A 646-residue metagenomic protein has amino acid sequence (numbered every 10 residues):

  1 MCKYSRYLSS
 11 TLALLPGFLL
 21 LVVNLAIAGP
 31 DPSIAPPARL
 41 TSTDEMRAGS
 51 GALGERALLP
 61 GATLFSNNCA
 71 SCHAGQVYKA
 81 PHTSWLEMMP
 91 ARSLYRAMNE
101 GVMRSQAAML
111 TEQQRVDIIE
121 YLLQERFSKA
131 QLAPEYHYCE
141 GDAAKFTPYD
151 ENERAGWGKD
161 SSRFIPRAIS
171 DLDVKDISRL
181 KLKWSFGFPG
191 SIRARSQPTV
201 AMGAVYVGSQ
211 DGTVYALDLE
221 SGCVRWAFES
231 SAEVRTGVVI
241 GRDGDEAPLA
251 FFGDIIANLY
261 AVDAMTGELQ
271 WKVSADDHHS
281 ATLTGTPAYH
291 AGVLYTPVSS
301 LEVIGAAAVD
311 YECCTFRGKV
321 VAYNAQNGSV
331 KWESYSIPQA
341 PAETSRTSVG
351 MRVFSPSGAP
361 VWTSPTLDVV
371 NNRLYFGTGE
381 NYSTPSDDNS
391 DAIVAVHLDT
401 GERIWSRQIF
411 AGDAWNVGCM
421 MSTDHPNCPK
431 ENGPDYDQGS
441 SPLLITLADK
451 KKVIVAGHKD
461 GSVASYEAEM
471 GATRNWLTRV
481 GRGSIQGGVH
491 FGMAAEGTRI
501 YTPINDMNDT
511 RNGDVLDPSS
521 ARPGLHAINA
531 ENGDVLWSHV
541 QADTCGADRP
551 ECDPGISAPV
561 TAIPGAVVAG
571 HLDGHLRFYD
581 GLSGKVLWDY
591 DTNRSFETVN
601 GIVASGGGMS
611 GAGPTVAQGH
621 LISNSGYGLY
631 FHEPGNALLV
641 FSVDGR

Functional and structural regions predicted by a protein language model:
C2-A57, E100, M109, I119-G141: Post-cleavage N-terminal segment of exported redox proteins
P36, Y138-L182, P341: Blade/loop signatures of beta-propeller domains
G54-G75: Sequence/structural segment immediately N-terminal to covalent heme-attachment motifs in c-type and related
A80-F127, R373: Extracytoplasmic electron-transfer domains, predominantly the class I c-type cytochrome c fold
E151-G158, S191-T213, S231-L259, H279-E312 (+8 more regions): Repeat-blade elements of multi-bladed beta-propeller folds
D176, D218, D263, N324 (+6 more regions): Structural recognition of the beta-propeller blade-terminating site
G187-F188, S274-D277, K331-S355, R403-G433 (+3 more regions): Surface-exposed loop and turn segments in beta-propeller and other repeat-based domains that flank or scaffold
V262, F316-S329, N389-E402, A521-G533 (+1 more regions): Beta-propeller blade signature
